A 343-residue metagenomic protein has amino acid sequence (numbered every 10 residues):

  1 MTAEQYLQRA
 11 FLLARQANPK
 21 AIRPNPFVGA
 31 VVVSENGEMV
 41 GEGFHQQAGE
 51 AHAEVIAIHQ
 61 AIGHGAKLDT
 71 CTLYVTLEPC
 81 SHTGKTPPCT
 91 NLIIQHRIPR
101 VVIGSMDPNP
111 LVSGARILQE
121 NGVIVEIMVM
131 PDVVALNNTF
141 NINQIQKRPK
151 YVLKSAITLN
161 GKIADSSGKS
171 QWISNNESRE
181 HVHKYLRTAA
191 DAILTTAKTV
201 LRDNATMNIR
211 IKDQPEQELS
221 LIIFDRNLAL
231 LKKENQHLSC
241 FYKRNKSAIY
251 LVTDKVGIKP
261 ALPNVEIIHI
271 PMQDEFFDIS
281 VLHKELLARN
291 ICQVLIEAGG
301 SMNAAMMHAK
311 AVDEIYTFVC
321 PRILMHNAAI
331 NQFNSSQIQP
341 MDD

Functional and structural regions predicted by a protein language model:
T2-I22: Short, basic/aromatic recognition patches
F27-G37, S155-A156: Short beta-strand scaffold segments in enzyme catalytic cores
V32, N36-D132, S220, K255 (+1 more regions): Zn2+-dependent cytidine deaminase-like catalytic core
I142, V152-L159, I163-C292, S301-A304: Active-site ligand-binding patch in enzyme domains
K255-V256, I330-D343: Conserved histidine-centered catalytic loops in small-molecule metabolism enzymes
M306-I315: Short acidic amphipathic segments
V319-S335: Glycine-rich, small/acidic residue-mixed loop/short-helix segments
